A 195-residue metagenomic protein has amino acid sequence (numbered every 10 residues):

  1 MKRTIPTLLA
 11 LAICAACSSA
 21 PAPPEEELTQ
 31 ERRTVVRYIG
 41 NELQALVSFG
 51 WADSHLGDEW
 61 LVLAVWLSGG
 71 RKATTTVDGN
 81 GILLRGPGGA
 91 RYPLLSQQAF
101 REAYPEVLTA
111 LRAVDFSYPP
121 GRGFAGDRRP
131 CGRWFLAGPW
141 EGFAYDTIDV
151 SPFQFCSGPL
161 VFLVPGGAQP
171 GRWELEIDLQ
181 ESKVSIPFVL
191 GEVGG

Functional and structural regions predicted by a protein language model:
M1-T4: Positively charged n-region of N-terminal signal peptides that target proteins for export
T7-A16: Bacterial N-terminal signal peptides
C17-G195: Conserved functional micro-motifs across diverse proteins
